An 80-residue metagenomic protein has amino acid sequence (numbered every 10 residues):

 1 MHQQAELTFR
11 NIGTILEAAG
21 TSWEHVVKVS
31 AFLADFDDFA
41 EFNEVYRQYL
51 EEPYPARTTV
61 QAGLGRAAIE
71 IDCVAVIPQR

Functional and structural regions predicted by a protein language model:
M1-R80: Short, polar/acidic, helix-capping and beta-turn segments at strand->helix junctions that line the mouths
